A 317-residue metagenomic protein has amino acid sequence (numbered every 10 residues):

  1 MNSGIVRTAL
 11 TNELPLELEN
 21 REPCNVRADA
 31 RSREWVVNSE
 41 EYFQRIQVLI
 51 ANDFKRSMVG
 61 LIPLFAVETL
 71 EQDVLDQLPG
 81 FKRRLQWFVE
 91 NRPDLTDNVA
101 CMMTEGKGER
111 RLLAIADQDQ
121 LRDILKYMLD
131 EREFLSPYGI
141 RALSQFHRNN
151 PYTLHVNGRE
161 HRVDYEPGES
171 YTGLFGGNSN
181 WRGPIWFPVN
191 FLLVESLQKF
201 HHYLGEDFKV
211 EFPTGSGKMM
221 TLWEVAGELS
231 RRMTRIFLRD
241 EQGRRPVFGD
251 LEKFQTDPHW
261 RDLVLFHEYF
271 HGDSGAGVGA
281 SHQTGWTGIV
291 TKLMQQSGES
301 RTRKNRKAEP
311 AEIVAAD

Functional and structural regions predicted by a protein language model:
M1-D317: Acidic, mature catalytic/reactive cores of soluble proteins
